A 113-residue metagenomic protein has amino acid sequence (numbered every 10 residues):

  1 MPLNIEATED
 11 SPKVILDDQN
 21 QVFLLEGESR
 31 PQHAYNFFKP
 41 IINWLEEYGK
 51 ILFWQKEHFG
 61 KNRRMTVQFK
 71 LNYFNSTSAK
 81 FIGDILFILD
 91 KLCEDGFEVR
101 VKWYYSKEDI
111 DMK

Functional and structural regions predicted by a protein language model:
P2-N43: STAS-typified acidic loop motif
K13, E57-K61, C93, D109-D111: Non-catalytic terminal and connector segments of soluble metabolic enzymes
Q19-L24, N62-Q68: Glycine-rich, often proline-containing surface loops adjacent to acidic residues and nearby aromatics that form
S29-Q32, Y73-T77, D109-I110: Short acidic, S/G/P-rich loop/turn micro-motifs used as interaction or catalytic elements
R30-R63: A short, well-ordered alpha-helical element
Y35-F38, A79-G83, K113: Conserved strand-to-helix beginnings and helix N-cap segments that scaffold or border functional pockets
Q68-D95: Mid-chain, well-packed structural core segment of small domains
V99-E108: Short internal beta-strands
